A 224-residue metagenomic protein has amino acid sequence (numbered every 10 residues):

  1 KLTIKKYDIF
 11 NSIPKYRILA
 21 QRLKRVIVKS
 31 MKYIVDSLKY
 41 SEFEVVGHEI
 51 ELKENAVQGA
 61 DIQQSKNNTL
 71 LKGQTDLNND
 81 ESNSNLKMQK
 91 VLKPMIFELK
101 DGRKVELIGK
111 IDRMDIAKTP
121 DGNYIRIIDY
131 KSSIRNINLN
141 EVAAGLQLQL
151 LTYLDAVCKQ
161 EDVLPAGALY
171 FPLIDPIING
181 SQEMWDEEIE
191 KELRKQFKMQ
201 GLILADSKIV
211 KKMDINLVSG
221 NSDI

Functional and structural regions predicted by a protein language model:
K1-I224: Structural signature of nuclease core domains in nucleic-acid processing machines
